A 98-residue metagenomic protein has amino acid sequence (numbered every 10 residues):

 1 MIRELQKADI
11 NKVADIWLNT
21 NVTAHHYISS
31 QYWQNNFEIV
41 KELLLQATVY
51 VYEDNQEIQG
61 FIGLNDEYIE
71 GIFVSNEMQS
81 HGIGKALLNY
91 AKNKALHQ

Functional and structural regions predicted by a protein language model:
M1-D15: A short beta-loop-alpha structural element at the N-terminal edge of CoA-dependent acyl/N-acetyltransferase catalytic
D15-K41: Conserved GNAT-fold acetyl-CoA-binding loop/helix
I39-V51, Y68: A short helix-loop-beta-strand connector motif used in the catalytic cores of GNAT acetyltransferases and, in some
T48-G60: Conserved beta-hairpin
I58, L96-Q98: Short active-site oxyanion
I62-E67: A conserved beta-strand-loop-helix scaffold within acyl/acetyltransferase catalytic domains
I69-Q79: A short, internal acetyl-CoA/4′-phosphopantetheine-binding micro-motif in the GNAT/acyltransferase core
S80-N93: Conserved acetyl-CoA-binding loop-helix of GNAT-fold acetyltransferases
